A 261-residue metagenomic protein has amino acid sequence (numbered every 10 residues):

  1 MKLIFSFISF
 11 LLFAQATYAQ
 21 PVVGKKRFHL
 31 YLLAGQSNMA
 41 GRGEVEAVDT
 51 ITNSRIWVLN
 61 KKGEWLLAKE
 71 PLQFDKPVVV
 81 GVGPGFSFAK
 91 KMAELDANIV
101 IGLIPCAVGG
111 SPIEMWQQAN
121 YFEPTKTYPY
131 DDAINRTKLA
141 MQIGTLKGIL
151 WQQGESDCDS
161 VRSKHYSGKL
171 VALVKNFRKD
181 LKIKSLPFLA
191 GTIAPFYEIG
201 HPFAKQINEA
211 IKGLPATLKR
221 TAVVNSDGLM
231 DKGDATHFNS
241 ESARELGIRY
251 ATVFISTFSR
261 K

Functional and structural regions predicted by a protein language model:
M1-P21: Bacterial Sec-dependent N-terminal signal peptides
Q20-K261: Cell-envelope and extracellular/periplasmic
